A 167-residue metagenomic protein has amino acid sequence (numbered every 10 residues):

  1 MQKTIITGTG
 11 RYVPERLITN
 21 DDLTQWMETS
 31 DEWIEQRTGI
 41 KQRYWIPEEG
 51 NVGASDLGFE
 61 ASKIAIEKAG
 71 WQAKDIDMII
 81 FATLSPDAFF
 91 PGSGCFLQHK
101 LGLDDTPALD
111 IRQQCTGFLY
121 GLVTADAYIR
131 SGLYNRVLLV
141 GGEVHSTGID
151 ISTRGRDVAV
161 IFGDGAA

Functional and structural regions predicted by a protein language model:
M1-D77, L101: Conserved "HGTGT" condensation-loop signature of ketosynthase/thiolase-family condensing enzymes that catalyze
T9-R11, L84, G142: Cofactor-binding loop segments of dinucleotide-utilizing enzymes, especially the Rossmann-like FAD- and NAD(P)+-binding
V52, L84-A88: Residue-level marker of alpha-helix boundaries and capping positions
K63, E67-A73, D87-A167: Acyl-thioester C-C bond-transforming condensing/cleaving domain
D77-L84: Short glycine-rich or small-residue beta-strand-to-loop segments that form or flank ligand, phosphate, metal/Fe-S
